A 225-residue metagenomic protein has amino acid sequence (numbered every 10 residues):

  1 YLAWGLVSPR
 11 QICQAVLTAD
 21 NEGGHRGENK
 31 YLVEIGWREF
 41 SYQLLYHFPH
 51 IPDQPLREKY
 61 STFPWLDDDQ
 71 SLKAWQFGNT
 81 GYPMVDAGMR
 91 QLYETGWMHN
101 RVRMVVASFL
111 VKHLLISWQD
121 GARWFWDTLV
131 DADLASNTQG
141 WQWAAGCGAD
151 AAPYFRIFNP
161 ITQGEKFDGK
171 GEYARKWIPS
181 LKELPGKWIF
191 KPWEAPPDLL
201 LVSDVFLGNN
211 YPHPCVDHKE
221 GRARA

Functional and structural regions predicted by a protein language model:
Y1-R224: C-terminal catalytic domain of photolyase/cryptochrome flavoproteins, centering on the FAD-binding pocket
